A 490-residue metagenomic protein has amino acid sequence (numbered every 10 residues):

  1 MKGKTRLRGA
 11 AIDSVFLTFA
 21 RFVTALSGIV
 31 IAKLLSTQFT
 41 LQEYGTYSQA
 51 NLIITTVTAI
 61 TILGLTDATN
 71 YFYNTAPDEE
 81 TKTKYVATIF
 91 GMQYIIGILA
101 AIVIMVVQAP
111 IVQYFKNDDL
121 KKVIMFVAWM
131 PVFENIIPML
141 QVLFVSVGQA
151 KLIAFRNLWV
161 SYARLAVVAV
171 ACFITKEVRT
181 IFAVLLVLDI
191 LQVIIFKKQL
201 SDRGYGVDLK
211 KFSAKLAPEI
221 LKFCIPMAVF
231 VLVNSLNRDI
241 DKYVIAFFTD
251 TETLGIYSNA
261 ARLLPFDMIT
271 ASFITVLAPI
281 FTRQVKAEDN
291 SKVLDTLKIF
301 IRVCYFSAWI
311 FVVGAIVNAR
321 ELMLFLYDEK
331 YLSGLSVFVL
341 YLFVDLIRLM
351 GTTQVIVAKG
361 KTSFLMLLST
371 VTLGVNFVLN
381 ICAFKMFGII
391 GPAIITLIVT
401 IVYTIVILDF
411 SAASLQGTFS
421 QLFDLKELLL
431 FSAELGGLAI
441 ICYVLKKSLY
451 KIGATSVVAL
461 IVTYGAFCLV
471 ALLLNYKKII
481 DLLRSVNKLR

Functional and structural regions predicted by a protein language model:
M1-R6, A10, V178-T180, I194-R238 (+3 more regions): Interhelical loop/hinge segments that connect adjacent transmembrane helices in multipass membrane
K2, G417, I440-R490: Membrane-proximal transmembrane or re-entrant/amphipathic helices at the cytosolic face
R6-N70, G97-M105, M130, R164-L165 (+5 more regions): Signature of the first transmembrane helix
D13-I29, V160, V184-F196, L200 (+2 more regions): Transmembrane helical elements of multi-pass membrane transporters/channels
F22, D67, A87-F115, V170-F173 (+3 more regions): Alpha-helical transmembrane segments of multi-pass membrane transport and lipid-handling proteins
V23, G91-L232, D239, V444: Hydrophobic transmembrane helix module of multi-pass membrane transport proteins
A32-K33, I62-P77, V145-S146, L264-I301 (+2 more regions): Helix-loop junctions and terminal segments of transmembrane helices in multi-pass membrane transport/translocation
F133-N157, R179, L342-V371, C382: Membrane-interface junctions at transmembrane-helix termini in multi-pass inner-membrane proteins
